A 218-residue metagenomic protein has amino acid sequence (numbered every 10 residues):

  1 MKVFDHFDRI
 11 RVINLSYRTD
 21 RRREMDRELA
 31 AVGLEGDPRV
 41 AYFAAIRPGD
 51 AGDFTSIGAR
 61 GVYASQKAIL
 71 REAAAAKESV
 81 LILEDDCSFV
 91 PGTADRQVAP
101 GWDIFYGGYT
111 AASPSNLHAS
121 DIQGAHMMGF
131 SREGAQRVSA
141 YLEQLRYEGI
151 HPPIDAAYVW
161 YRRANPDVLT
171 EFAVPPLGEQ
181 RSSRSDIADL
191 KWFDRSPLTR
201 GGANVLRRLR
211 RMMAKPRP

Functional and structural regions predicted by a protein language model:
M1-L83, C87-P218: An acidic/histidine-cluster motif and surrounding catalytic segment that typifies divalent-metal-assisted enzyme active
